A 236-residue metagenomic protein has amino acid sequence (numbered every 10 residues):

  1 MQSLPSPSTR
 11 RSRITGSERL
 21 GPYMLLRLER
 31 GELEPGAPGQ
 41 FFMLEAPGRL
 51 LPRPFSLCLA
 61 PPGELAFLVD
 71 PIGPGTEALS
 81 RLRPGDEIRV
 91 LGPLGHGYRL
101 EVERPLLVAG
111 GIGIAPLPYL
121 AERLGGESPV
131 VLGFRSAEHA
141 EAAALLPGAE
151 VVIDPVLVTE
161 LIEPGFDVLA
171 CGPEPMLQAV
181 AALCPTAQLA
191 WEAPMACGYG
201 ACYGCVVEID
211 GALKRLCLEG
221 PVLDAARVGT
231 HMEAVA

Functional and structural regions predicted by a protein language model:
Q2-P84: Ferredoxin-reductase
R49-L57, G95-E103, C217: Short, Lys/Arg- and Gly-enriched loop/turn segments at beta-strand edges
P74-C197: FNR/FR-type flavoprotein reductase catalytic core
E174-P175, E192-P221: Local cysteine-cluster metal-coordination motifs and their immediate loop/turn environment, predominantly Fe-S cluster
A212-A236: Short Fe-S-cluster ligation motifs
